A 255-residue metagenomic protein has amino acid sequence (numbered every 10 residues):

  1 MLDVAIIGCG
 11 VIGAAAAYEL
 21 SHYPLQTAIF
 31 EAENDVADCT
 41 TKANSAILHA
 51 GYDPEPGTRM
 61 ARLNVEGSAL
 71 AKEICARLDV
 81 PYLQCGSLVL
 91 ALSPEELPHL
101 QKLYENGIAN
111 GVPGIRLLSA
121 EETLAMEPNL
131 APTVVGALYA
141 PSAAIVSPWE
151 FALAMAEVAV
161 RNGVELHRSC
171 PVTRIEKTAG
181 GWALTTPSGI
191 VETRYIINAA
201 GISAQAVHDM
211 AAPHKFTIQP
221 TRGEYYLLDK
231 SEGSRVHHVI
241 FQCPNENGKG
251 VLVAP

Functional and structural regions predicted by a protein language model:
L2-A28: N-terminal Rossmann-like FAD-binding beta1-loop-alpha1 element of flavoenzymes
I7, N198-A199: Redox-cofactor binding/interface segments in oxidoreductases and associated redox assembly factors
I12, D35, S203: Conserved Rossmann-like nucleotide-cofactor binding loop
Y18-H22, L48, L78-L83, I190-V191 (+1 more regions): Active-site substrate-recognition segment that forms the wall of the catalytic cavity or substrate channel
H22-K42: Glycine-rich FAD pyrophosphate-binding loop
C39-I47, L130: Short, flexible, mixed-charge acidic loops at enzyme active sites
A46-M126, V135, C243, G250-L252: Dinucleotide-binding Rossmann-like beta1-alpha1 core, especially the glycine-rich loop that anchors the ADP
L138-Y195: Helical element adjacent to the flavin cofactor pocket in flavoenzyme catalytic cores
